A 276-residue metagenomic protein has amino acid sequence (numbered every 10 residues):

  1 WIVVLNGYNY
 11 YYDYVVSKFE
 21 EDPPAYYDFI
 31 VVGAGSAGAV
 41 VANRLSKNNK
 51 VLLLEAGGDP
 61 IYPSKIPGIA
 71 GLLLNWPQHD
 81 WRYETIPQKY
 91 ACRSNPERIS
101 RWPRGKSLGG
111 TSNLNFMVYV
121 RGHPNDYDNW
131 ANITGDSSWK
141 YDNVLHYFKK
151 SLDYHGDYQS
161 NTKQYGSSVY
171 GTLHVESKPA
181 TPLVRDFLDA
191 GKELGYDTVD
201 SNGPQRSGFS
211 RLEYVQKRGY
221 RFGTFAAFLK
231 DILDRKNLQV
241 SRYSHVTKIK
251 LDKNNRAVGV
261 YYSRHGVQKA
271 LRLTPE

Functional and structural regions predicted by a protein language model:
W1-E276: N-terminal redox-cofactor-binding region of secreted/periplasmic oxidoreductases
